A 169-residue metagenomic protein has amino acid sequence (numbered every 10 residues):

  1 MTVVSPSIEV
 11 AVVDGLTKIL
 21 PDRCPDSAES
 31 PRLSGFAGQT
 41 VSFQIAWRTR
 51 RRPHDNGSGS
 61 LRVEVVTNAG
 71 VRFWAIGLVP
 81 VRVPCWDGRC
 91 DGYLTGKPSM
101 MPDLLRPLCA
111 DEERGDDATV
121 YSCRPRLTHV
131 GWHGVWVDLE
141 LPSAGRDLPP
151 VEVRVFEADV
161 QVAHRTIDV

Functional and structural regions predicted by a protein language model:
V3-H164: Ligand-binding face of N-terminal immunoglobulin V-set domains in extracellular IgSF glycoproteins
D168-V169: Short beta-strand edge segments in extracellular beta-sheet folds
